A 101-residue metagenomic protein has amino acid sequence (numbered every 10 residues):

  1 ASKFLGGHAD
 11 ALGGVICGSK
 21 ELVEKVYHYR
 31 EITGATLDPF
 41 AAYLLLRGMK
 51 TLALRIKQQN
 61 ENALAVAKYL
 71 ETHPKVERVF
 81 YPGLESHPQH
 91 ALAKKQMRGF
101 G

Functional and structural regions predicted by a protein language model:
S2-G101: Active-site C-terminal subdomain of aminotransferase-like
